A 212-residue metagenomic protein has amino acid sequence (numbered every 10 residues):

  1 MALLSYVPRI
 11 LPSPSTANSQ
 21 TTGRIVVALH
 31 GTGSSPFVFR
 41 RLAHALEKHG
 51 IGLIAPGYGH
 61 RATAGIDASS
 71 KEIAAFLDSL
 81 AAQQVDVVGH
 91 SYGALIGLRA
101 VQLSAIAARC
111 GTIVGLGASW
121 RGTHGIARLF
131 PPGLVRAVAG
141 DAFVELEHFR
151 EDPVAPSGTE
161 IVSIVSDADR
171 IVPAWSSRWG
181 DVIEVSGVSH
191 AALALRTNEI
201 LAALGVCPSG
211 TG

Functional and structural regions predicted by a protein language model:
M1-R24, K48: Alpha/beta-hydrolase fold catalytic core
I10, G57, D141-L146, R178-S186: Generic preference for hydrophobic/aromatic residues in regular secondary structure cores
L11, S15, A81, L134 (+2 more regions): Generic secondary-structure transition motif, activating predominantly at the C-termini of alpha-helices
T22, A64, A139, S186 (+1 more regions): Feature targets compositionally biased, intrinsically disordered low-complexity regions with long contiguous runs
T22, A82, W179-G180: A broad structural signal for short, well-ordered beta-strand segments within beta-sheet-rich domains
V26-F37, R41, A45-E160, I171-V172: Serine-dependent carboxylesterase/thioesterase catalytic core of lipase-like alpha/beta-hydrolase/SGNH enzymes
P156-G212: C-terminal catalytic-base region of ester-bond hydrolases, centering on the histidine of the charge-relay
